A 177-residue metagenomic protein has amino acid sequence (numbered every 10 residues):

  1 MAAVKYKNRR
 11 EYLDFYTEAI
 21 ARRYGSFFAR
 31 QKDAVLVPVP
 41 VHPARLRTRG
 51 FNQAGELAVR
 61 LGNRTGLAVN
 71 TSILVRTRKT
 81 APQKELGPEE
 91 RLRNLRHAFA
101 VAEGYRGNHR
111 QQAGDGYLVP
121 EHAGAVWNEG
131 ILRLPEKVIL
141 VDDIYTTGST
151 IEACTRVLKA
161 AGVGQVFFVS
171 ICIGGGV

Functional and structural regions predicted by a protein language model:
M1-R64, K84, P88: Extended interfacial segments that mediate partner engagement and assembly in macromolecular machines
A68: Residue-level detector of anion-binding/catalytic polar loops
T71-V177: PRPP/pyrophosphate-binding module of the type I phosphoribosyltransferase fold
